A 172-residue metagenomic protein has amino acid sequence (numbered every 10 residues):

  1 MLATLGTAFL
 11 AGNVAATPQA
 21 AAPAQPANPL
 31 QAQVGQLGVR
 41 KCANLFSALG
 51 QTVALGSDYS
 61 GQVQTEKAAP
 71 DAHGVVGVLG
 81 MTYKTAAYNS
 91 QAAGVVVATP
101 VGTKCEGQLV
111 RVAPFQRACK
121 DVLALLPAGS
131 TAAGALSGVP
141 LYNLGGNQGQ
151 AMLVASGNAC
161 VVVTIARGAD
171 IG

Functional and structural regions predicted by a protein language model:
M1-A11: Bacterial N-terminal signal peptides
L10-Q19: Sec/Tat signal peptide C-region and signal peptidase I cleavage site
A21-P100, A166-D170: N-terminal secretory signal peptides
K41-F46, G107-L109, C119, L123 (+1 more regions): Short, structured motif recognition centered on aromatic/hydrophobic residues
A68, G129-A135, L141-N143, M152-V154: Short, exposed beta-strand/loop patches in secreted or surface proteins that constitute
A86-G138: Long, charged/polar, surface-exposed segments that mediate recognition or autoinhibition
R111-Q116, S137-N147, A169-G172: Long alpha-helical, hydrophobic tracts
Y142-A159, V163-T164: Short, exposed beta-strand-loop hairpins at the edges of beta-sheets in extracellular/periplasmic proteins
